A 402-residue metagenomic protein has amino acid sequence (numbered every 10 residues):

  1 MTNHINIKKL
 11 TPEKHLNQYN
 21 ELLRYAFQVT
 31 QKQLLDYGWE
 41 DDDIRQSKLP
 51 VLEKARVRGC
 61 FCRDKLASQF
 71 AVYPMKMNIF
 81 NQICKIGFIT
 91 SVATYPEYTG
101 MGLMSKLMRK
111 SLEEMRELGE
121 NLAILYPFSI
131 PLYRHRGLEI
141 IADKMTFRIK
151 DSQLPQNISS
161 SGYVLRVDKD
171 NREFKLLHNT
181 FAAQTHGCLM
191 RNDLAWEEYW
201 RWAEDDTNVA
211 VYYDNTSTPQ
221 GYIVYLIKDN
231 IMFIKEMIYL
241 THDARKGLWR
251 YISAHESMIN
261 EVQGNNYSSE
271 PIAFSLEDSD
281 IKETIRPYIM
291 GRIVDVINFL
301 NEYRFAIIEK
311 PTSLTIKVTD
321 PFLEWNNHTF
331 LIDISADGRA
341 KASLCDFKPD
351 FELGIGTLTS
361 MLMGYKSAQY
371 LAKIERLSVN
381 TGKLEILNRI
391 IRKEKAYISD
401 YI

Functional and structural regions predicted by a protein language model:
M1-P74, N81-C84, F88, L154-L194 (+1 more regions): Short amphipathic alpha-helix that is part of the acyltransferase structural core
K48-K54, W200-D205, S360-L362: Short loop/turn motifs at secondary-structure junctions and domain boundaries
F70, S105, I124-S129, R136-G137: Glycine-rich, histidine-containing beta strand-loop boundary motifs that form or position
S91-E113, H242-S253: Conserved acetyl-CoA-binding loop-helix of GNAT-fold acetyltransferases
M108, E113-P127, S257-Y267: Conserved GNAT acetyl-CoA-binding A-motif
L138-I158, K235-I402: Active-site/acyl-donor-binding loops of N-acyltransferases
I140-K235, H242-K246, R250-H255, R286-P287 (+1 more regions): Amide-forming acyltransferase catalytic core, primarily the GNAT-like/NAT-type and related acyltransferase folds
